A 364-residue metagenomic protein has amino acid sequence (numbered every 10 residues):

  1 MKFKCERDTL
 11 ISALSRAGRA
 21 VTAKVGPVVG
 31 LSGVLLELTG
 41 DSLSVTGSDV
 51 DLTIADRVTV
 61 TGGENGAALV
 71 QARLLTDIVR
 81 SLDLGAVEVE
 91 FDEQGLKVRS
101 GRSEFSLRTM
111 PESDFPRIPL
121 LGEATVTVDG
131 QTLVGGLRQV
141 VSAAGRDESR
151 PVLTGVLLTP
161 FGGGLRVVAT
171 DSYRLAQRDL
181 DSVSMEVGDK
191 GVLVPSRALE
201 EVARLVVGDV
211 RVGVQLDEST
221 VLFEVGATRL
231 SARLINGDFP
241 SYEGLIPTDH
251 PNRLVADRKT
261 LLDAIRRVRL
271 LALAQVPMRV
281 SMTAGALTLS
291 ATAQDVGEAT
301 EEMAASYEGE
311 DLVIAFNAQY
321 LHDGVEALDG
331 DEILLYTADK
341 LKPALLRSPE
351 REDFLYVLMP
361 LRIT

Functional and structural regions predicted by a protein language model:
M1-T364: Structural preference for solvent-exposed beta-strand-turn elements and adjacent flexible terminal/loop segments within
